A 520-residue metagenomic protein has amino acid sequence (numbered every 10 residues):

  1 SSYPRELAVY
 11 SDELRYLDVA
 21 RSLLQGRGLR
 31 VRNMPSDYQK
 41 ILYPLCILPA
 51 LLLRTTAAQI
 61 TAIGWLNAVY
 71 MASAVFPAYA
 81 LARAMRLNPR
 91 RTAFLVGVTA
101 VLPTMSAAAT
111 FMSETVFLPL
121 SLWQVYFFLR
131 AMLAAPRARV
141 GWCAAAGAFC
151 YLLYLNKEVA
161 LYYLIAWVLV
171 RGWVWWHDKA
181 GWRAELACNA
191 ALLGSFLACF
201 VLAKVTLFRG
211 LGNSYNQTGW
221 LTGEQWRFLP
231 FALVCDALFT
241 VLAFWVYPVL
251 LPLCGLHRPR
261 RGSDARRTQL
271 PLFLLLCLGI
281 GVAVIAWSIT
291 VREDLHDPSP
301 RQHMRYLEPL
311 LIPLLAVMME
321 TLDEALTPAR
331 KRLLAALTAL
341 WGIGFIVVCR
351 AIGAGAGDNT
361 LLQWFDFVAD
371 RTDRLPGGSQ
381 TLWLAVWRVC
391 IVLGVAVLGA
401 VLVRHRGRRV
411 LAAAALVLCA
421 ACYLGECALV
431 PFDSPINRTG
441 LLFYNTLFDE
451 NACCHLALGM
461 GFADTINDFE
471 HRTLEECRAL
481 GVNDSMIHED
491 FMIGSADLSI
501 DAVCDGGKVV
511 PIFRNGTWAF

Functional and structural regions predicted by a protein language model:
S2-L14, Q25-L48, T61: Membrane-proximal lumenal/periplasmic loop motifs of glycosylation machinery
Y10-S11, S36, S106-F117, N156-V159: Short acidic/glycine- and proline-prone juxtamembrane loop motifs at membrane-interface regions of multi-pass membrane
S36-D37, I41, L45, L53-F76 (+1 more regions): Loop-to-helix entry region of an early transmembrane alpha helix in multi-pass inner-membrane enzymes
W65-R86, P119, W123-F127: Transmembrane-helix motifs of polytopic, lipid-linked glycan transferases
A84-R86, Q124-C143, L153, H177: Membrane-interface transmembrane helices that cradle and orient dolichyl/undecaprenyl
L95-V96, A100, V140-K157, V168-L169 (+1 more regions): Membrane-interface alpha helices of multi-pass inner-membrane proteins
L152-Y154, I165, V170-H177, R183-P259 (+2 more regions): Membrane-lumen/periplasm interface segments of specific transmembrane helices in polyprenyl phosphate-linked
D236-L275, L314-D323, A336-A339, I391-R404: Hydrophobic, aromatic-rich transmembrane alpha-helices and their immediate juxtamembrane boundary segments
